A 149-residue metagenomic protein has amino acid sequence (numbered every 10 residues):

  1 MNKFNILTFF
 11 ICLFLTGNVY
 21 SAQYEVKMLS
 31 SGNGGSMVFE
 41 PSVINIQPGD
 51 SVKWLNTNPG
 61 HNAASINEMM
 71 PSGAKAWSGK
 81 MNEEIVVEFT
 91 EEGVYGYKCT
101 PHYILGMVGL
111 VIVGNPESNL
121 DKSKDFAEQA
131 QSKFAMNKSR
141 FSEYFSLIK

Functional and structural regions predicted by a protein language model:
M1-L7: Bacterial N-terminal signal peptides that target proteins for export
T8-F9, V19-Y20: Cleavable N-terminal signal peptides
Y20-K149: Extracytoplasmic copper-binding redox domains, predominantly the cupredoxin/blue-copper superfamily
